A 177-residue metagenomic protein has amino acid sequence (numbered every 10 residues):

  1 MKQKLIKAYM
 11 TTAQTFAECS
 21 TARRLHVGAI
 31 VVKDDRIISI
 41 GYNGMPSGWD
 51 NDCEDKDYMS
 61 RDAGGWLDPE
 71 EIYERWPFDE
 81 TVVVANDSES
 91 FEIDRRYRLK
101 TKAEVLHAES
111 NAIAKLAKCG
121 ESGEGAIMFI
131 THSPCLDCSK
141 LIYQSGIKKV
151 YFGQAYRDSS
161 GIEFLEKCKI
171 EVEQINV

Functional and structural regions predicted by a protein language model:
M1-V177: Zinc-dependent deaminase catalytic domain
